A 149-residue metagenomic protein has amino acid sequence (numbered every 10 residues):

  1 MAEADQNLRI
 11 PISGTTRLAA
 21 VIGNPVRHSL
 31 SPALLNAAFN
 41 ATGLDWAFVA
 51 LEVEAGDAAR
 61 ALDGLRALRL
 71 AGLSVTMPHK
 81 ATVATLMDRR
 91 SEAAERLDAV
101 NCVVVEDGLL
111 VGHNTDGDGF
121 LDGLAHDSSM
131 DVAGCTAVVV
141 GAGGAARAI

Functional and structural regions predicted by a protein language model:
M1-P11, F120: Short N-terminal or domain-adjacent regulatory/targeting segments
I12-S129: Phosphate/diphosphate ligand-binding glycine-rich loop within oxidoreductases
A20, V138-V140: Conserved beta-strand elements of the Class I
N24, G141-G143: Glycine-rich Rossmann-fold phosphate-binding loop(s) that bind the pyrophosphate of adenine dinucleotide cofactors
M130-T136: Short helix-loop-beta connector
A146-R147: N-terminal Rossmann-fold NAD(P) dinucleotide-binding loop
